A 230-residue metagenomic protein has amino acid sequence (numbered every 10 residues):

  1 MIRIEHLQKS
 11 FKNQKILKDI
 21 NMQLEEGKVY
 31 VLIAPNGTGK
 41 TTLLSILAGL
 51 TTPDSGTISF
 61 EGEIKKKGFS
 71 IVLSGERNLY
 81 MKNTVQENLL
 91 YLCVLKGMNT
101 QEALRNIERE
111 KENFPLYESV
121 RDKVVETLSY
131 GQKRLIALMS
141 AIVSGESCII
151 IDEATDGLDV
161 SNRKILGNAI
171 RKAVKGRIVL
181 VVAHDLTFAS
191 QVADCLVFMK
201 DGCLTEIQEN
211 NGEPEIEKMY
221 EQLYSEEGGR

Functional and structural regions predicted by a protein language model:
A48: Helix-to-loop junction immediately C-terminal to a conserved catalytic motif
G56-K67, E206: Conserved ABC transporter NBD signature motif
N83-L95: Q-loop/switch helix immediately C-terminal to the Walker
V124-L128: Conserved ABC ATPase signature
I149-E153: Catalytic Walker B motif of ABC-type/P-loop ATPase nucleotide-binding domains
D185-Q191: Conserved H-loop
C203-Y224: Conserved beta-strand-loop-alpha-helix hinge in the C-terminal portion of ABC ATPase nucleotide-binding domains
